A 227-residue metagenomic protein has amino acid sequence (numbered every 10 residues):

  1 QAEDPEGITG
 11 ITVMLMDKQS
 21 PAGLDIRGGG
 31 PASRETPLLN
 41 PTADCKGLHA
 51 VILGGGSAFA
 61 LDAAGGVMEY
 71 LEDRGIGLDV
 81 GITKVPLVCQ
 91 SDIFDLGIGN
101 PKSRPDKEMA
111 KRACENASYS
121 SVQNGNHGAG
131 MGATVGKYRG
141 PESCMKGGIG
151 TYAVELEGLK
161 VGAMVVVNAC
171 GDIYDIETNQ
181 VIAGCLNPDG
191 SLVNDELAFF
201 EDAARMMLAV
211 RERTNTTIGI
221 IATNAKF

Functional and structural regions predicted by a protein language model:
Q1-A58, D62, D73-F227: A structural signal for small-residue-enriched, beta-sheet-centric alpha/beta enzyme cores and oligomeric scaffold folds
E69-L71: Active-site-adjacent structural elements in enzyme catalytic domains
